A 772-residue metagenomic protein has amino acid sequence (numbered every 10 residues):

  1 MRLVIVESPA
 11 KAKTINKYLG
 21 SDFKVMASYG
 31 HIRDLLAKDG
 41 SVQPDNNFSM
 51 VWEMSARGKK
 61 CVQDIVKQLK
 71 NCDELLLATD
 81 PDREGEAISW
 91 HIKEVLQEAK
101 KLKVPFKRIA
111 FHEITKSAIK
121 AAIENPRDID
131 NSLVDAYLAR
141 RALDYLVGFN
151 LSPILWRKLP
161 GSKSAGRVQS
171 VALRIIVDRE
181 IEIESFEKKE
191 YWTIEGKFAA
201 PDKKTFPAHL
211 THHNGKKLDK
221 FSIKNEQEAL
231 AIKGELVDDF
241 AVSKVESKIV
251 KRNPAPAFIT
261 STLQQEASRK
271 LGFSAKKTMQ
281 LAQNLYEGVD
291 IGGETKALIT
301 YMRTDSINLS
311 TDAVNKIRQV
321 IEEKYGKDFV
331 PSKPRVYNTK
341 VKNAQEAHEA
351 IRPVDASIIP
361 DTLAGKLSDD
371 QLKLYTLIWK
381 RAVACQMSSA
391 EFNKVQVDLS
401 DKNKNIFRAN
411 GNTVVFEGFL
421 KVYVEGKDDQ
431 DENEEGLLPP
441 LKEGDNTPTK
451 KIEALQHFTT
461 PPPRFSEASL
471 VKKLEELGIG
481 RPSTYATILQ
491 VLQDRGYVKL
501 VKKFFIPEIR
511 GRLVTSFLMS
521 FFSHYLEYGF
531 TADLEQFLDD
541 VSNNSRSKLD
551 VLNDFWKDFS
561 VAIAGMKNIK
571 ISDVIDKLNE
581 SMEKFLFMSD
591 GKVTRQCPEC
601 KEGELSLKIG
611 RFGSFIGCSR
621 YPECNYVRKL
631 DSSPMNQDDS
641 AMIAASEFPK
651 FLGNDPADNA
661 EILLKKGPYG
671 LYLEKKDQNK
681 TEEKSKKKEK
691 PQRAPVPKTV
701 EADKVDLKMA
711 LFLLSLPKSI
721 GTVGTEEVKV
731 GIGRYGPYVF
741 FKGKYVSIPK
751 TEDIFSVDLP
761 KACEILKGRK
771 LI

Functional and structural regions predicted by a protein language model:
M1, D80-D82, P160-S164, S247-P256 (+3 more regions): Conserved short loop/turn motifs at secondary-structure junctions
M1-R141, V147-L151, L155, T211-H212 (+4 more regions): Intrinsically disordered, low-complexity regulatory segments
R2, T14, S21, V95 (+4 more regions): Basic, low-complexity terminal or inter-domain segments flanking catalytic cores
T14-Y18, D64, A87-V95, A118-A122 (+10 more regions): Alpha-helical scaffold elements adjacent to nucleotide-binding pockets in ATP/GTP-utilizing enzyme cores
I114-G196, K248: C-terminal or mid-to-C-terminal helical accessory/interaction module adjacent to the motor/catalytic core
K217-A257, K442-D445: Metal- or metallocofactor-binding catalytic centers and their adjacent structured scaffolds across diverse enzyme
V245, P254-A267, G293-M302, P461-K473: Short acidic, hydrophobic short linear motifs in intrinsically disordered regions
V289, A297, G496: Glycine-centered, phosphate/nucleic-acid-interacting loop/turn motifs that mediate DNA/RNA or nucleotide
